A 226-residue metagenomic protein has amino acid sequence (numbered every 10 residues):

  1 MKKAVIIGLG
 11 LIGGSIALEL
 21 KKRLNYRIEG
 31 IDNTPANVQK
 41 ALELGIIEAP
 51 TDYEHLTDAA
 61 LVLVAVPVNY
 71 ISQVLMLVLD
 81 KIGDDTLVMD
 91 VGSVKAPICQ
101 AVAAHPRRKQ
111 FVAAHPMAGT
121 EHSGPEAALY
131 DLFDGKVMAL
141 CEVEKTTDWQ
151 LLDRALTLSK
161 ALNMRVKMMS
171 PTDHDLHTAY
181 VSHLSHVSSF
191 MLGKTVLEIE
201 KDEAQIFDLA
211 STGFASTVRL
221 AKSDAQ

Functional and structural regions predicted by a protein language model:
M1-Y53: NAD(P)+-binding Rossmann beta1-loop-alpha1 motif at the extreme N-terminus of oxidoreductases
K3, R27, Q110, V137 (+1 more regions): Residues at the starts of beta-strands that form the adenosine-phosphate
N33, V66, V91-S93: Short beta->alpha hinge that forms the Motif I/post-I loop of the SAM-binding pocket
A36-N37, Y70, K95-I98: Conserved short alpha-helix immediately C-terminal to the canonical SAM/SAH-binding motif I of Rossmann-like
Y53-M89: Rossmann-like NAD(P)-binding element
L77-E126: Rossmann-like NAD(P)(H) cofactor-binding subdomain of soluble oxidoreductases
L132-L220: Internal alpha-helical scaffold of NAD(P)-dependent oxidoreductase catalytic cores
